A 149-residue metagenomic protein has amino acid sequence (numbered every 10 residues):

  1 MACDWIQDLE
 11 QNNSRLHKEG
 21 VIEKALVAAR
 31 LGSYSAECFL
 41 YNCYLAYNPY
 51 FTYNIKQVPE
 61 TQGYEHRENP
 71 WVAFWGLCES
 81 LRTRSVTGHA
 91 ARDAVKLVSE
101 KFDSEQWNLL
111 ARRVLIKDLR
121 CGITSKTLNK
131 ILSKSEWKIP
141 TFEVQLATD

Functional and structural regions predicted by a protein language model:
M1-D149: N-terminal nucleic-acid-engaging modules of covalent nucleotidyltransferase systems
